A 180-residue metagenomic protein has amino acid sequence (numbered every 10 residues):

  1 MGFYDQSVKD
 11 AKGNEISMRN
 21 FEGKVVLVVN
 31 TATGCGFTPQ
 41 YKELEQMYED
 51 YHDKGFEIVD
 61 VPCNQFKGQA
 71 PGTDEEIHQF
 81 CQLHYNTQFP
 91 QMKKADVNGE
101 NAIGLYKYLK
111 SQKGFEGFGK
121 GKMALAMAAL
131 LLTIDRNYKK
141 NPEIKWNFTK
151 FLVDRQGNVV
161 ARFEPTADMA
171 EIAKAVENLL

Functional and structural regions predicted by a protein language model:
M1-R19: N-terminal "domain-start" segment that seeds a small globular fold
D10, N30-G34: Amphipathic alpha-helical repeat scaffolds
K24-V25, T33-P62, C81-Y85: Conserved helix-turn-beta segment immediately C-terminal to the redox Cys motif in thioredoxin-like folds
V25-L27, K150: Hydrophobic beta-strand anchors of alpha/beta hydrolase catalytic cores
G55-G72, Q88-G99: Thiol-based oxidoreductase modules, predominantly thioredoxin-like and allied folds used for disulfide exchange
F80-Q82, N86-T166: Thiol/selenol-based redox catalytic cores and closely related redox-interacting motifs
V160-L180: Non-catalytic, surface beta->alpha helical segment in thiol-disulfide oxidoreductase systems
